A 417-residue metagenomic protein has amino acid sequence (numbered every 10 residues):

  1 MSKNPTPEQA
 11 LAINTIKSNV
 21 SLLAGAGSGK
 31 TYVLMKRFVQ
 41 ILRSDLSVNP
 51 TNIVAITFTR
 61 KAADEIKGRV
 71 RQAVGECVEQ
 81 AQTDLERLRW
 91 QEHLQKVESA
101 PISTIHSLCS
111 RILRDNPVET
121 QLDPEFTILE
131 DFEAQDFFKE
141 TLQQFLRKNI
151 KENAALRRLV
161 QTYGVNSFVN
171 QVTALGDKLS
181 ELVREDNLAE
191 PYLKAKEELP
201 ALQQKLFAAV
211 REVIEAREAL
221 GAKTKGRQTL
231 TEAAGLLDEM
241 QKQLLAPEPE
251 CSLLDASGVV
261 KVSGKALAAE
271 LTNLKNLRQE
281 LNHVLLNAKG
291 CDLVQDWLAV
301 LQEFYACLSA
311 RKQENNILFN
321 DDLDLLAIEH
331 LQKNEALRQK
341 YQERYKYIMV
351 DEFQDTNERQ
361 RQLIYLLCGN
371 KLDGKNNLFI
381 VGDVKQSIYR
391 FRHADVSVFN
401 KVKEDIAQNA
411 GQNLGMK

Functional and structural regions predicted by a protein language model:
M1-N52, I56, L175-E280, G290 (+3 more regions): The feature marks helicase ATPase cores and/or their adjacent C-terminal helical subdomains in SF1/SF2/AAA+ helicases
M1-Q121, K194, L220, K225 (+6 more regions): P-loop NTPase Walker
P5-E8, I13-N14, N19-L23, V33 (+6 more regions): Conserved helicase NTPase motor core
K17-N19, T57-F58, V74-Q243, E314 (+1 more regions): Conserved ATP-dependent motor core of P-loop NTPases, especially the RecA-like helicase ATPase domain
P50, K151-A154, N315, K375-N376 (+1 more regions): Short secondary-structure junction motifs
D123, D383-Y389, N413-K417: Short beta-alpha connecting loops at secondary-structure transitions that line or flank enzyme active sites
F391-K417: Conserved P-loop NTPase catalytic core
